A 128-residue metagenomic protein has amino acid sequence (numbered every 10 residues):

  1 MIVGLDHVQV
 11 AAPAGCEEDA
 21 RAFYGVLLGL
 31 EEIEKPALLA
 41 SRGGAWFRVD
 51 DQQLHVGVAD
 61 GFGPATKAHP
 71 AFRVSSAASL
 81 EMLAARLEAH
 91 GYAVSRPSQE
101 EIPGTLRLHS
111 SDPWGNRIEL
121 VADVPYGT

Functional and structural regions predicted by a protein language model:
M1-R21, P70, Y126-T128: N-terminal beta-strand motif that seeds the catalytic metal site of vicinal oxygen chelate
M1-V3, H90-T128: Vicinal oxygen chelate
H7-Q9, W46, H69-A71, R107-H109: Short aromatic/hydrophobic contact patches that present stacked aromatics for nucleic-acid/ligand binding
A11-Q53: Core segments of cupin and vicinal oxygen chelate
C16-D19, A78-L83: Short, conserved charged micro-motifs
A22, V26, L83-E88: Short amphipathic alpha-helices in soluble, non-transmembrane regions that often serve as interface/regulatory elements
E32-E34, H55-V56, Y92-P97: A short linear hydrophobic-aromatic micro-motif
L39-G43, P64, E101-L106: Short acidic/glycine-enriched loop/turn segments that link adjacent beta-strands
